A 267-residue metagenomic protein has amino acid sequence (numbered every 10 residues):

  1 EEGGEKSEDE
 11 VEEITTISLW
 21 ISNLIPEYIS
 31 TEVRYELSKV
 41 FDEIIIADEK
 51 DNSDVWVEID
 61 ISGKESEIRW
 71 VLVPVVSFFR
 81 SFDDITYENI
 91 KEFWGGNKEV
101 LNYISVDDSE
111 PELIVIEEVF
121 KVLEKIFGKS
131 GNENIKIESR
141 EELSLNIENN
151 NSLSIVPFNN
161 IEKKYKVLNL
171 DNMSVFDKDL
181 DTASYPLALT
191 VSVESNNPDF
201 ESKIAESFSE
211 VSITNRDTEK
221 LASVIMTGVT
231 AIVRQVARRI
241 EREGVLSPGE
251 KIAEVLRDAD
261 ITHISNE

Functional and structural regions predicted by a protein language model:
E1-E12: Short, low-complexity, disordered segments immediately C-terminal to signal peptides in bacterial exported proteins
V11-S38, K50-S53, D60-N215: Exported/periplasmic ABC-transporter solute-binding proteins
F41, S53-V55, A259: Short, well-ordered alpha-helix to beta-strand connector turns
I46-D51, S265: Short beta-strand->alpha-helix linker/helix-N-cap micro-motif that forms a surface specificity/interaction loop
V57, I155, H263-S265: Conserved beta-strand positions in the central sheet of alpha/beta enzyme cores
A205-E267: Acidic, metal/ion-coordinating pockets
